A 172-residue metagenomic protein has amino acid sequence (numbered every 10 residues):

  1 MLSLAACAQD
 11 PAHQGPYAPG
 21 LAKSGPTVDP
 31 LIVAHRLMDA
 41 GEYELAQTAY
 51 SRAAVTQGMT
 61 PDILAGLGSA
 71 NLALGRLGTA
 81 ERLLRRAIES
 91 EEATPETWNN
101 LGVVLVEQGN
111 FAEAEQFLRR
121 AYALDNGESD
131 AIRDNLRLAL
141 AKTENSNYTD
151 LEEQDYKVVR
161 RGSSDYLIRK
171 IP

Functional and structural regions predicted by a protein language model:
S3-A6: C-terminal motif of bacterial Sec signal peptides marking the signal peptidase cleavage site
P11-G20, A123, S129-P172: Terminal, low-structured helical/coil segments at or just beyond the last alpha-helical repeat
L21-A22, V55, E89, A123-L124: Structural signature of alpha-solenoid helical repeat scaffolds
T27-T97: Alpha-helical adaptor scaffolds
L37, N71, L105, A139-L140: Residue at a conserved register position within TPR or TPR-like alpha-solenoid repeats
G66-L67, N100, D134-N135: Canonical tetratricopeptide repeat
N100-G127: Internal catalytic or translocation cores that form aromatic/hydrophobic pockets or channels for amphipathic metabolites
